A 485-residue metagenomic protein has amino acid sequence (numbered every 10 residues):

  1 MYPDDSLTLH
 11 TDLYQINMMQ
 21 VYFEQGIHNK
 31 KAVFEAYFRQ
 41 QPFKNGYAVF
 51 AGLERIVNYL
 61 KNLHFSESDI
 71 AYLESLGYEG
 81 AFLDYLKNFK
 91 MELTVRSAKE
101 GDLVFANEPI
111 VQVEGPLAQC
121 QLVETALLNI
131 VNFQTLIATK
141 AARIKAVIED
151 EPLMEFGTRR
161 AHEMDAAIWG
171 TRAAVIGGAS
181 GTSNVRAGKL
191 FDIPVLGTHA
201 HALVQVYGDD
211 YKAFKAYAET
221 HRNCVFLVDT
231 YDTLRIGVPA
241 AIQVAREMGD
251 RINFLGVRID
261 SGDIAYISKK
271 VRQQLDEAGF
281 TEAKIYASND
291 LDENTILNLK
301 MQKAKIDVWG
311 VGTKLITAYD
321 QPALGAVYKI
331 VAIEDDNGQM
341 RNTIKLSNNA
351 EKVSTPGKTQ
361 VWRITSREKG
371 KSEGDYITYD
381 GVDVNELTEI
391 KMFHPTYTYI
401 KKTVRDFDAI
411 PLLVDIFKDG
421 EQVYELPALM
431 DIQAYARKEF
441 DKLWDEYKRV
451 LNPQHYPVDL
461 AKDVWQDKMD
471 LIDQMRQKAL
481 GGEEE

Functional and structural regions predicted by a protein language model:
M1-K30, K44-N45, L291-E485: Gly/Ser/Thr/Ala-enriched C-terminal appendages of enzymes
M1-K31, Q40-P42, G77, L83-E92 (+9 more regions): Buried, small/hydrophobic-residue-enriched core segments of structured protein domains
K30-N88: N-terminal, Lys/Arg-enriched amphipathic/low-complexity engagement segments that precede the first folded domain
V33-E35, E92, L153, V327 (+1 more regions): A residue-level signal for beta-strand positions that form part of recognition/binding surfaces within mature
G52-L53, L136, A428-I432: Short amphipathic alpha-helical segments
A71-Y72, T139-R143, G157, K448-H455: Short coil/turn segments at secondary-structure boundaries
S75-L83, E163, E389-Y397: Short, positively charged
